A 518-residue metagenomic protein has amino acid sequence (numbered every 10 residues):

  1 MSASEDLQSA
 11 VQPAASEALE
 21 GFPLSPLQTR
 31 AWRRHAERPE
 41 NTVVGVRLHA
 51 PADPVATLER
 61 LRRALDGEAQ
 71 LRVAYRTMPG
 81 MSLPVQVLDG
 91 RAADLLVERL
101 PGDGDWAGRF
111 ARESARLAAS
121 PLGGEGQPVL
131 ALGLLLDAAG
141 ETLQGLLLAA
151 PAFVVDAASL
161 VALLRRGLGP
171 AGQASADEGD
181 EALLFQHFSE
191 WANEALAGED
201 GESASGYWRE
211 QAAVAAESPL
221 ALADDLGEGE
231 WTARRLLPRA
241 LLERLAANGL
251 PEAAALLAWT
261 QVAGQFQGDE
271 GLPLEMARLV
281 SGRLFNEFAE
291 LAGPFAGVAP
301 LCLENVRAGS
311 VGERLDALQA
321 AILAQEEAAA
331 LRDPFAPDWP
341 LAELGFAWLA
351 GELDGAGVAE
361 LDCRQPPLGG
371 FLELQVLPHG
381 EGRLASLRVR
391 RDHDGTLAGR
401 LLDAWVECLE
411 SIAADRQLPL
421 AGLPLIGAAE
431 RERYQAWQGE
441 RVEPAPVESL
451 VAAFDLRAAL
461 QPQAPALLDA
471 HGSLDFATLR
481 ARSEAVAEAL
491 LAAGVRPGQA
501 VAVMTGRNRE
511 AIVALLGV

Functional and structural regions predicted by a protein language model:
M1-L184, F266, A299, G380-A421 (+1 more regions): Carrier-protein-dependent adenylate-forming modules in NRPS/ANL systems
D6-E17, P26, G167-T232, M276-G282 (+1 more regions): Non-catalytic, low-complexity flexible loops and terminal extensions
A15-A18, R33-T42, L58, A69-Q70 (+8 more regions): His-Asp-centered acyl/peptidyl-transfer active-site segments
W32-R38, G201-G249, G268, A330 (+2 more regions): Flexible, P/S/T/G-rich "lid" or insertion loops adjacent to the active sites of thioester-utilizing
L83-D89, A233-R235, Q435: Amphipathic coiled-coil signal-relay and dimerization helices
S159, L164-R165, P251-T260: Short amphipathic alpha-helical segments
E190-A195, L418-P444: Short, charged, surface-exposed hinge/linker loops at domain edges that act as mobile lids or interdomain connectors
A359-G380: Low-complexity, glycine/alanine/valine/leucine- and proline-rich hydrophobic stretches
